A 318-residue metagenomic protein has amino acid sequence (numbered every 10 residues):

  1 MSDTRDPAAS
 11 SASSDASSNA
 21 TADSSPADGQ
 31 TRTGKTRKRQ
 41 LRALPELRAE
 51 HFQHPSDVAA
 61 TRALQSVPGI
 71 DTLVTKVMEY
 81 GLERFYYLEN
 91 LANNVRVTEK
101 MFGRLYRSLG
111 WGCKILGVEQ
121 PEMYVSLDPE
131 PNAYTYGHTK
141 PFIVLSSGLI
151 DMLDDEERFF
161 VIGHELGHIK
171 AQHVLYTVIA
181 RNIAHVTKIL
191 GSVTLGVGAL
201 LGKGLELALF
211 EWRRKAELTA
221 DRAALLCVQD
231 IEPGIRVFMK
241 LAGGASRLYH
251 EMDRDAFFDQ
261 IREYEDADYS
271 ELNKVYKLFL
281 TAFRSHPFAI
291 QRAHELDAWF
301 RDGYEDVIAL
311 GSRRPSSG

Functional and structural regions predicted by a protein language model:
M1-T139, E206-L209, A245-S246, D266-L278 (+2 more regions): Hydrophobic or amphipathic, alpha-helical segments that drive membrane association/targeting
V97-K100, V144-F160, E211-R214: Short pre-active-site segment immediately N-terminal to the catalytic Zn-binding motif
K100-Y106, G112, L116-V118, V197-D266: Short helix/loop segments within enzyme catalytic domains that coordinate or immediately flank catalytic cofactors
L109, L145, A220, F288: Residue-level signature of catalytic and energy-coupling elements of molecular machines, predominantly ATP/GTP-dependent
T139-I143, G196-L200: Short, conserved phosphate-binding/catalytic loop or strand-edge motifs used in phosphoryl-/nucleotidyl-transfer
L153, I162-A171, T219, A223: Active-site His/Glu-centered metal-binding helix of metallohydrolases
L166-H185: Catalytic Zn2+-binding segment of zinc metalloproteases
T187-A199: Short hydrophobic membrane-inserting alpha-helices and related fusion/pore-forming segments
